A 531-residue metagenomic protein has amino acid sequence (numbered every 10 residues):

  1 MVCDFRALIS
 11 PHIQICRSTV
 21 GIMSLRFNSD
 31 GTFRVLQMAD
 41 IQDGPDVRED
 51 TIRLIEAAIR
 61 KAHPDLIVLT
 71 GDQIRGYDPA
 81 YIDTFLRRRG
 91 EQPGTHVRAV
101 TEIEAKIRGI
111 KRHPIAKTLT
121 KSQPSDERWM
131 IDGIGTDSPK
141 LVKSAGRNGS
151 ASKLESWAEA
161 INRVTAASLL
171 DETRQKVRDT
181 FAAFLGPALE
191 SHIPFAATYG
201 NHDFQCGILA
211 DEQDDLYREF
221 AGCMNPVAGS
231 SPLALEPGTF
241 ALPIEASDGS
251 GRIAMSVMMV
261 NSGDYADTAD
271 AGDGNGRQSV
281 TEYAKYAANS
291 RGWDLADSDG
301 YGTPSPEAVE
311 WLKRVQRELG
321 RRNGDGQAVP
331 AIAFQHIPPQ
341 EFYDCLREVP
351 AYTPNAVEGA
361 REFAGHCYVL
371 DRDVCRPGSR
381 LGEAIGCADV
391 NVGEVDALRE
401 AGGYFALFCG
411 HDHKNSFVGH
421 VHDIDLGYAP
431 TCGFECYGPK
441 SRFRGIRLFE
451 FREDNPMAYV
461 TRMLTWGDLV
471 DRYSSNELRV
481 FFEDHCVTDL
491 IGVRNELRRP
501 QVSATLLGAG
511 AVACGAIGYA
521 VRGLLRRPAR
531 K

Functional and structural regions predicted by a protein language model:
L8, S24, A241-G251, S379-A401 (+1 more regions): Binuclear metal-dependent phosphoesterase catalytic core
V20-A62, I67-V142, V329: Internal alpha/beta domain cores that form substrate/cofactor-binding pockets in large enzymes and binding proteins
G31-R34, A62-I67, L189-A196, I253-M255 (+3 more regions): Loop/turn elements at helix/coil->beta-strand transitions in domains of secreted/extracellular proteins
T32-Q42, A254-T268, F334, I424-T431: Active-site-proximal beta-strand elements of phosphoester/diester hydrolases
G44-D46, R75-D78, A197-L209, Y265-T268 (+4 more regions): Active-site environment of divalent metal-dependent phosphoester hydrolases
H63-D65, S256-M258, A271-G410: His/acidic metal-ligating clusters that form di-metal
R88-D325, A356, L448-E450: Extended active-site neighborhood of metal-dependent phosphoesterases/phosphodiesterases
Q501-R526: Hydrophobic alpha-helical topogenic segments used for membrane insertion/localization
